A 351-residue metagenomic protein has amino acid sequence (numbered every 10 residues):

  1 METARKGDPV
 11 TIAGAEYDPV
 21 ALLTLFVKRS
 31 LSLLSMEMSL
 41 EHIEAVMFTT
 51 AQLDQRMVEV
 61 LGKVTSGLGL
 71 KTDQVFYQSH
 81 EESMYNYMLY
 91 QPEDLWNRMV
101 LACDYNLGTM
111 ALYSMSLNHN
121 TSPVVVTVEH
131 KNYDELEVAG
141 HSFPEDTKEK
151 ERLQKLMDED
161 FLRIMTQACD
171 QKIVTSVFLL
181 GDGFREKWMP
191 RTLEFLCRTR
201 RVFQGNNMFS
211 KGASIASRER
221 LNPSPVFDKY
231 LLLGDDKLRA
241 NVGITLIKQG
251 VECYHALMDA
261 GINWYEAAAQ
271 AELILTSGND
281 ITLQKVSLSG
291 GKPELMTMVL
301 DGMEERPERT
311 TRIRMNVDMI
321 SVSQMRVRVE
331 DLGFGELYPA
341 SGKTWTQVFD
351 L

Functional and structural regions predicted by a protein language model:
M1, S116-K155, L337-L351: Short glycine-rich, Thr/Ser-proximal phosphate-binding strand/loop in the N-terminal lobe of ATP-dependent enzymes
M1-P9, S66, Q74-N86, M298-L300 (+1 more regions): Early-domain small/polar-rich strand-loop-helix modules and first-structured segments of the mature chain
M1-T3, M88-N132, T311-L332: Gly/Thr-rich phosphate-binding beta-strand-loop-beta motif of the actin/hexokinase/Hsp70
M1-T49, D134-L162, Q167: Conserved phosphate-binding loops in N-terminal lobes of ATP-dependent enzymes of the actin/Hsp70/sugar-kinase
G14, V20-L89, N206: Active-site neighborhood for divalent-cation/phosphate handling
V46-M57, M165-E194, R201-N206: Glycine-rich phosphate-binding loops at beta-strand->alpha-helix junctions
L70-A102, M208-K229, P307: Conserved phosphate-binding catalytic cores of ATP/NTP-utilizing and phosphoryl-transfer enzymes
I215-G302, E308, R312: Acidic, glycine/GT-rich loop-and beta-edge segments that sit at the periphery of enzyme/chaperone cores
